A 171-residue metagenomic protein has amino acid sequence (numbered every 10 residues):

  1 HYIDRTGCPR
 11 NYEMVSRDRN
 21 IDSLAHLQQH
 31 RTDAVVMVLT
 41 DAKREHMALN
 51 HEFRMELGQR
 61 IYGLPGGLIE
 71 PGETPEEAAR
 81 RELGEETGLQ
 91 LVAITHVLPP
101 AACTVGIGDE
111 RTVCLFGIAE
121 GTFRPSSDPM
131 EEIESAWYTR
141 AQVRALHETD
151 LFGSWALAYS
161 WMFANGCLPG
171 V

Functional and structural regions predicted by a protein language model:
H1-V38, K43: Acidic, metal-coordinating catalytic segment for phosphate/diphosphate chemistry, firing primarily on the Nudix
R5-T6, D41-R44, F53, I118-F123 (+1 more regions): Short loop segments at secondary-structure junctions
N11-Y12, N50, L64, T112: Hydrophobic residues on conserved beta-strands that form the core of alpha/beta folds
D22-A25, G58-G63, A136: A short, polar/proline- and glycine-enriched secondary-structure boundary/capping micro-motif
D33-V36, G67-A156, G170: Unchanged
L39-I61: Ordered, amphipathic secondary-structure segments that act as subunit-interaction surfaces in large macromolecular
A158-V171: Short, amphipathic C-terminal "tail helix"
